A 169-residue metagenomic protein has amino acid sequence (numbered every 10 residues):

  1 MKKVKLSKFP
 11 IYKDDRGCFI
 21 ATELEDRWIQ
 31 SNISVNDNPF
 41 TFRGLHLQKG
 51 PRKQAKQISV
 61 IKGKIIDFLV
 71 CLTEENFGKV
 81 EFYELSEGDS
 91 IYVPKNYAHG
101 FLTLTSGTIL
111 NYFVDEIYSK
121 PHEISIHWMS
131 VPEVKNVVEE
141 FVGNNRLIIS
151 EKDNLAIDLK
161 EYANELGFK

Functional and structural regions predicted by a protein language model:
M1-L85, G107, V114-P121, I126-K169: Non-catalytic, conserved peripheral segments adjacent to functional cores
E84-S106: Conserved metal-binding segment of the jelly-roll/cupin
